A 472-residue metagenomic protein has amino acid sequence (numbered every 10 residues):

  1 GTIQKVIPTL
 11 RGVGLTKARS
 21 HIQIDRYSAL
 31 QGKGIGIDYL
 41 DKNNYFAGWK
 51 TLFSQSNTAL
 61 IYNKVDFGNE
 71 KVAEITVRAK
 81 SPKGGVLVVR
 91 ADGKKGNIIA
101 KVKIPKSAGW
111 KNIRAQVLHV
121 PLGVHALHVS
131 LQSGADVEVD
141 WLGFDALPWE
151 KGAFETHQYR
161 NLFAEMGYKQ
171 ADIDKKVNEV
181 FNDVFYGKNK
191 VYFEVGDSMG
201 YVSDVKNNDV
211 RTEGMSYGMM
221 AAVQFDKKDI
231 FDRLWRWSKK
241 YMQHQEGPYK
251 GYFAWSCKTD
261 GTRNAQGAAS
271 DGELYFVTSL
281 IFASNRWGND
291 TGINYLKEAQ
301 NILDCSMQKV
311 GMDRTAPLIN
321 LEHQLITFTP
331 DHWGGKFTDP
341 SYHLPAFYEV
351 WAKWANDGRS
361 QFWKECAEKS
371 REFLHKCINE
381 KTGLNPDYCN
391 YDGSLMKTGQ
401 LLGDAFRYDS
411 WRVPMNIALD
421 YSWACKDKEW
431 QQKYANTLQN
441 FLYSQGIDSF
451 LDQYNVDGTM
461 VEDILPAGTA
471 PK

Functional and structural regions predicted by a protein language model:
T2-I3, T9-S20, I35, W141 (+3 more regions): Non-catalytic accessory regions flanking glycosidase/transglycosidase catalytic cores in CAZymes
T2-P148: Extracytoplasmic
K83-A91, D232-R233, W237, D427-W430: Beta-strand acidic-aromatic groove motif in beta-rich domains, primarily in extracellular
W149-E179, N208-T212, G247-G251, A265-D271 (+1 more regions): Extended ligand-binding clefts on enzyme/binding-domain cores
G167-Q170, D174-G214, A222-H244, Y249-A265: Internal amphipathic alpha-helical repeat/solenoid segments
N208-G218, T262-G288: Aromatic-rich carbohydrate-recognition surfaces in CAZymes
M219-D226, Y275-R286, A346-K353, M415-L419: Short glycine/serine- and small hydrophobic-enriched flexible loop segments
R233-W237, M242, A269-L280, N301: Outer membrane beta-barrel
